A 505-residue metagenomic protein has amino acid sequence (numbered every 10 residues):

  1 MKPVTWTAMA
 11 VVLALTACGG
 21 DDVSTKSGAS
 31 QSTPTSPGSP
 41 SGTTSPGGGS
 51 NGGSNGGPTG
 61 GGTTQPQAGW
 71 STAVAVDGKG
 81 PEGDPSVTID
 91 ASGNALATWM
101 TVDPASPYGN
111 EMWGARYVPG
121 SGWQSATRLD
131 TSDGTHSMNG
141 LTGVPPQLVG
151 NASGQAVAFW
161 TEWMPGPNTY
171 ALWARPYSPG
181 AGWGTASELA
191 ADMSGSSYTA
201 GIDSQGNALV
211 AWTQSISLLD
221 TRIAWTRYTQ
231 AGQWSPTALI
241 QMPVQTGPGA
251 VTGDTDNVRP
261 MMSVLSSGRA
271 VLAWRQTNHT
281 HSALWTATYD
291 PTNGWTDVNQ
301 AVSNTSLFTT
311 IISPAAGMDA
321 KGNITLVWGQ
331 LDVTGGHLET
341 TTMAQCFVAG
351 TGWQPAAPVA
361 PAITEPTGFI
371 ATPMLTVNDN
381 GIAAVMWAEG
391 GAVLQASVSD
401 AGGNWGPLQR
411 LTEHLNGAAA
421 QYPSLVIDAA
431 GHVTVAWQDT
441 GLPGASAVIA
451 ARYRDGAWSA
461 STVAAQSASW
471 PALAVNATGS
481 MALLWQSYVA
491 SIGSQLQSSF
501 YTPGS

Functional and structural regions predicted by a protein language model:
M1-T7: Bacterial N-terminal signal peptides that target proteins for export
A14-A17: C-terminal motif of bacterial Sec signal peptides marking the signal peptidase cleavage site
G19-G20, G93: Glycine-centered flexibility sites
D21-T64: Ser/Thr/Gly/Pro-rich low-complexity, disordered linker/stalk segments of secreted and cell-surface proteins
G57-S505: Extracellular, repeat-based ectodomains that mediate carbohydrate processing or recognition
